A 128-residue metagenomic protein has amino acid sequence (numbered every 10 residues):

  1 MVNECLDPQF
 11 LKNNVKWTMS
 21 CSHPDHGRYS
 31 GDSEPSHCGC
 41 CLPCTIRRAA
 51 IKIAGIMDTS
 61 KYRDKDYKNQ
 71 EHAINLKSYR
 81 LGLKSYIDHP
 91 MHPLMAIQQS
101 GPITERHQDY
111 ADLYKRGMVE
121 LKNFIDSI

Functional and structural regions predicted by a protein language model:
M1-I128: Nucleotide-activated chemistry modules centered on ATP-dependent adenylation/adenylyltransferase
